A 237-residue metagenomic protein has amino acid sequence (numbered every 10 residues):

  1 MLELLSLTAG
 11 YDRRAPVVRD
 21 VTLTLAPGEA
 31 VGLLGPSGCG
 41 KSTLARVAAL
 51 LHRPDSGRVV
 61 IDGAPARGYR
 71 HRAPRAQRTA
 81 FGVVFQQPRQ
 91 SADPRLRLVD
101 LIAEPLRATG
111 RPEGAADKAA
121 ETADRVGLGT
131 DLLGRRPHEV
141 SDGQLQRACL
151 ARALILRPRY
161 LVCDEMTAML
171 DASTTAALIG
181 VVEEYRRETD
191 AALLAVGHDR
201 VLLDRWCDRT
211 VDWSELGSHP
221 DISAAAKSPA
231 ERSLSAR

Functional and structural regions predicted by a protein language model:
M1-L4, T8-D20, P27, R70-A73: A short, flexible loop at the N-terminus of ABC-type nucleotide-binding domains that lies
A49: Helix-to-loop junction immediately C-terminal to a conserved catalytic motif
G57-G68: Conserved ABC transporter NBD signature motif
A66-G82, L96, D100, A108: ABC ATPase NBD coupling module
G114-D131: Conserved ABC ATPase "signature" region
R136-V140, Q144: Conserved ABC ATPase signature
R157: Conserved catalytic motifs of ABC-family nucleotide-binding domains
